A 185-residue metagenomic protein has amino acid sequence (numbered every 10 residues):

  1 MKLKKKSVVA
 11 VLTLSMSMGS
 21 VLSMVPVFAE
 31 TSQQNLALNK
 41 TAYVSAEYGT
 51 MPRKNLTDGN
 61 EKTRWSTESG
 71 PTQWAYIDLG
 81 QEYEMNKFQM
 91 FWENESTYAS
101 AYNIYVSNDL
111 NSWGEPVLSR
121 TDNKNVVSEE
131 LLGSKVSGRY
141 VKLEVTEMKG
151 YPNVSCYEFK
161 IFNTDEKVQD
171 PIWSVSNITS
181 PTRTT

Functional and structural regions predicted by a protein language model:
L3-V27: Sec-dependent N-terminal signal peptides of Gram-positive bacterial secreted proteins and lipoproteins
S17-G19, T41, E84: Intrinsic disorder/low-complexity segments in short proteins, especially the signal peptide and propeptide regions
V27-G80, E93-Y98, Y151, K160-T185: Disordered, acidic Ser/Thr/Pro-rich linker "stalks" and the adjacent N-terminal cap of the next globular domain
N39, M85, A99-N103: Exposed beta-strand and adjacent loop surfaces of beta-rich binding modules that mediate intermolecular recognition
V44-Y48, E68-W74, W92-D165: Trp- and acidic/polar-enriched beta-sheet ligand-binding modules for extracellular glycan and matrix recognition
L79-E82, K135: Hydrophobic loop/turn residues within beta-sheet-rich immunoglobulin-like superfamily modules
K87-M90: Beta-strand-rich structural segments
